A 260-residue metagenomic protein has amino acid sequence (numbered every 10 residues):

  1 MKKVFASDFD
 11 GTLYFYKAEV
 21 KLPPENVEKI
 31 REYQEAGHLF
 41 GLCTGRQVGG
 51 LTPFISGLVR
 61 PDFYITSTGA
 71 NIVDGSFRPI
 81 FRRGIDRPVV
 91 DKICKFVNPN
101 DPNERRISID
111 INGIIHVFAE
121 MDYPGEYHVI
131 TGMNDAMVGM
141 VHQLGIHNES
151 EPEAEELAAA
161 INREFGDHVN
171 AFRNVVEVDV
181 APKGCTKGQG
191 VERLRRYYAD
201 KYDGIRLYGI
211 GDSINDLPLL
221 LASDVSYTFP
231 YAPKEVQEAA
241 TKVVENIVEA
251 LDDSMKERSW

Functional and structural regions predicted by a protein language model:
M1-S7, E25-E28: Non-catalytic pre-domain segments flanking phosphatase-related domains
K2, G37, P61, V141-H142 (+2 more regions): Short, well-ordered alpha-helix to beta-strand connector turns
K3-E19, L220: Asp-based phosphoryl-transfer active-site loop
F9, R46, G211-S213: Active-site metal-binding loops of divalent metal-dependent hydrolases
L22-M121: Active-site phosphate-binding/coordination module
G41, I65, Y208-I210, V225-Y227 (+1 more regions): Hydrophobic/aromatic beta-strand patches that form the interior of the parallel beta-sheet core in alpha/beta enzyme
N100, E104-L219, Y231: Conserved acidic, metal-coordinating active-site core of Asp-based, Mg2+-dependent phosphoryl-transfer enzymes
A222, S226-W260: Asp-based, Mg2+/Mn2+-dependent phosphohydrolase catalytic module
